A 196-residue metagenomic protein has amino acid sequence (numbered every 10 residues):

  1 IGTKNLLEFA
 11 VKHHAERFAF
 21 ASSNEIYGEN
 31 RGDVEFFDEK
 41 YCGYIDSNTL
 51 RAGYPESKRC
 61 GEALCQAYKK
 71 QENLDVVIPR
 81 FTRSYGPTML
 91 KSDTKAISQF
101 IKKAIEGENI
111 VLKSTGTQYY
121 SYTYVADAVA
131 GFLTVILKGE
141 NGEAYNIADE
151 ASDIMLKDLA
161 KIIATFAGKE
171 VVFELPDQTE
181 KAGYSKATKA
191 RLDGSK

Functional and structural regions predicted by a protein language model:
I1-E8, K12, E16-R17, E25-I26 (+3 more regions): Catalytic helix-loop patch of NAD(P)-dependent Rossmann-fold dehydrogenases
L7, Q66, S98-K102, L133: Solvent-exposed, non-membrane alpha-helical residues enriched in polar/charged side chains
G32-F37, K91-K95, Q99, V125-D127 (+1 more regions): Short, glycine/charged-enriched secondary-structure capping and boundary segments
L50-Y54, T82-T94, S114-V125, D149-S152: Glycine-rich "substrate-gating" loop/helix at the edge of Rossmann-like oxidoreductase active sites
C60, L64, Y68, F100 (+2 more regions): Hydrophobic alpha-helix immediately C-terminal to the catalytic Tyr-X-X-X-Lys motif of short-chain
A104-K196: C-terminal substrate-binding subdomain of Rossmann-fold SDR/epimerase-dehydratase oxidoreductases
